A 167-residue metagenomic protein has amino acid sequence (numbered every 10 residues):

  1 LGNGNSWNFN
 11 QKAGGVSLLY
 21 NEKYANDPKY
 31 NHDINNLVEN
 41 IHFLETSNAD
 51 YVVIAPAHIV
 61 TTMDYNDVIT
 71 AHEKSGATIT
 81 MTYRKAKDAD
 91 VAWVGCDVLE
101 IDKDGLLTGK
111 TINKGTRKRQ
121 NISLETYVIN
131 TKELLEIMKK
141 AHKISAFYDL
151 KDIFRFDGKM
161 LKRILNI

Functional and structural regions predicted by a protein language model:
L1-I167: Unchanged
